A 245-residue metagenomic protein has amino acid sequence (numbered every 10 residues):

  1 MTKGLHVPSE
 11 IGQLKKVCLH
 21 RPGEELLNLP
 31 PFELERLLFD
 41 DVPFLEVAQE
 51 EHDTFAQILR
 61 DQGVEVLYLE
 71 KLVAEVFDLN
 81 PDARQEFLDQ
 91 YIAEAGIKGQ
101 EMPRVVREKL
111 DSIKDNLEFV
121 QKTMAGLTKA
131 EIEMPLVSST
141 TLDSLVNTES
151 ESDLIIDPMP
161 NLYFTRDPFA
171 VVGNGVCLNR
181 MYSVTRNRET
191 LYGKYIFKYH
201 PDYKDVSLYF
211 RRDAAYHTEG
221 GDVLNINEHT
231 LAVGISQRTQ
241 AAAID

Functional and structural regions predicted by a protein language model:
M1-D245: The feature marks the mature, well-folded catalytic cores of soluble enzymes
